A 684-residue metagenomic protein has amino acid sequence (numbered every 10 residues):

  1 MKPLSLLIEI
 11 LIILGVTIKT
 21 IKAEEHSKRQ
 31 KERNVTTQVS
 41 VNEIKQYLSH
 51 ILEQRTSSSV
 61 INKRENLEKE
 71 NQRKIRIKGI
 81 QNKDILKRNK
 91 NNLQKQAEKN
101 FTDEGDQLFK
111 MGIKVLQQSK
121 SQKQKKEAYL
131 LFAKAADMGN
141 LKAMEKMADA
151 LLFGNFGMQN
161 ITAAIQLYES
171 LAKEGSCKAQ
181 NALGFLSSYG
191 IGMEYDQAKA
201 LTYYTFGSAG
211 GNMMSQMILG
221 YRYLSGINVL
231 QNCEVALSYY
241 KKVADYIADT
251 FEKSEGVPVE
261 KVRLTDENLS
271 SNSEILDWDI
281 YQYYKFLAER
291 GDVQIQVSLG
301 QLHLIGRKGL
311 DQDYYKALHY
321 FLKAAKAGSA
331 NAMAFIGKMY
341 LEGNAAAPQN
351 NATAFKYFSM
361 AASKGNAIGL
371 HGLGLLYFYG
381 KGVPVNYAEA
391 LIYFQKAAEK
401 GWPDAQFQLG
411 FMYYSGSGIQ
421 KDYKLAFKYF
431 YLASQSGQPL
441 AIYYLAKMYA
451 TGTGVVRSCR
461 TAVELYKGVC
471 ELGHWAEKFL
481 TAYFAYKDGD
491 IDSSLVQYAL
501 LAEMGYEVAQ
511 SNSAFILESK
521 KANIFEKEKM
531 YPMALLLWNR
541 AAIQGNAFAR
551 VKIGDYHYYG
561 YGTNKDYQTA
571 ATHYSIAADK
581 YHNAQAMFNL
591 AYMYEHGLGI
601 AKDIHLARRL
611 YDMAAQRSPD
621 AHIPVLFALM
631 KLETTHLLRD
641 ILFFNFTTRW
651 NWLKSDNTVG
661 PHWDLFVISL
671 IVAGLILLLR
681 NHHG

Functional and structural regions predicted by a protein language model:
P3-T20: Cleavable N-terminal signal peptides of Sec/SRP-targeted secreted and luminal proteins
K22-K99: N-terminal, immediately post-signal peptide pro-regions of secreted/luminal proteins
F101-L108, Q118-S119, D137-L141, F153-N155 (+33 more regions): Short helix-capping/linker turns of helical repeat alpha-solenoids
D106-K123, E127, K134-D137, S270-S273 (+2 more regions): Alpha-helical segment of the N-proximal tetratricopeptide repeat
L108-Q118, K146-F153, A182-Y189, G220-S225 (+11 more regions): Hydrophobic face of amphipathic alpha-helices that form TPR/SEL1-like repeat modules and related alpha-solenoid
Q122-L130, M158-L167, E194-Y203, L230-Y239 (+10 more regions): Structural signature of tandem alpha-helical TPR/SEL1-like repeats, specifically the intra-repeat loop/turn
Y221-L224, E252-E274, A446-A450, F479 (+4 more regions): TPR/TPR-like alpha-solenoid helical repeat scaffolds
W652-V667: Juxtamembrane/start-of-transmembrane alpha-helix segments at the extracytoplasmic/lumenal side of membrane anchors
